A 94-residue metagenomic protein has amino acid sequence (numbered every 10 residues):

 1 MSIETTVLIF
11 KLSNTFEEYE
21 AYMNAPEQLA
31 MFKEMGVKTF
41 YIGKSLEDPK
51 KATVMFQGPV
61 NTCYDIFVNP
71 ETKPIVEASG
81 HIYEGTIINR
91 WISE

Functional and structural regions predicted by a protein language model:
M1-K73, E84-E94: Short S/T/G/P-rich N-terminal loop/turn motif that feeds into the first structured element of a domain
V76: Short beta-strand His + acidic residue motifs that chelate non-heme Fe in jelly-roll/DSBH and cupin folds
